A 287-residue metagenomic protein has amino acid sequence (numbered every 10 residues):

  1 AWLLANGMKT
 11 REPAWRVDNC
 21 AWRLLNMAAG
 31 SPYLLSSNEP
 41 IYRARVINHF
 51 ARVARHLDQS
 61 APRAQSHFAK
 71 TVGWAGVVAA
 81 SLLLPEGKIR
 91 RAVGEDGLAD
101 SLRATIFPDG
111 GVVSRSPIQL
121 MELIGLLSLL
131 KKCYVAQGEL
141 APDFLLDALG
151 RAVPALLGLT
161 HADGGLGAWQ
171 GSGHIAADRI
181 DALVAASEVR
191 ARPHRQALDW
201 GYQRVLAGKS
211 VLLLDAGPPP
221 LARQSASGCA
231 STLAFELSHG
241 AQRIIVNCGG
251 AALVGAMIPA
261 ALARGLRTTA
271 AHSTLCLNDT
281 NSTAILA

Functional and structural regions predicted by a protein language model:
A1-L149: Aromatic-lined, polymer-binding surfaces characteristic of secreted/periplasmic polysaccharide-degrading enzymes
G7, L98, A104, S225 (+2 more regions): Short, functionally important structural connectors and interaction interfaces within domains
M8-T10, P220-L221, P259-A260: Short alpha-helical segments and helix-capping/turn motifs at coil-helix boundaries
W15, C20, S225, C229 (+1 more regions): Short alpha-helix boundary/capping segments
G76-L84, A177-A182, R267: A short, hydrophobic/aromatic-rich structural module that often spans a beta strand with its adjoining loop
F107-G250: Carbohydrate-active enzyme catalytic cores, enriched for enzymes that act on polyanionic acidic polysaccharides
L233-A287: Active-site rim segments in enzyme catalytic domains, especially the processed small/beta chain of N-terminal
